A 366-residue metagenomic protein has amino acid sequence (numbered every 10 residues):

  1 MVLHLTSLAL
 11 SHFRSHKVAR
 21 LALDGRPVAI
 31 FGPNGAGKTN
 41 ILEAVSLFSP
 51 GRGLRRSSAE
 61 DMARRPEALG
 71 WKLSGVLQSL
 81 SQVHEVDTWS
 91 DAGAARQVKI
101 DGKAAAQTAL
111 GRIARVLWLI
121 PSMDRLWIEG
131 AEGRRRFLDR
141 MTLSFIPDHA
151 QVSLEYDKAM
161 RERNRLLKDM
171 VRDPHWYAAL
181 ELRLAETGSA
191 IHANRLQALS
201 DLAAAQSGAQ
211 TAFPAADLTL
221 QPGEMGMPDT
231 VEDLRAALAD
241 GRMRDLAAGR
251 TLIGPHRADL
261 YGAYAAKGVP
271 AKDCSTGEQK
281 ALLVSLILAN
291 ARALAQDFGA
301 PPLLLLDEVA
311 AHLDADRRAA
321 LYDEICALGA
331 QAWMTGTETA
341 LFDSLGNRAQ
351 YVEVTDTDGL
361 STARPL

Functional and structural regions predicted by a protein language model:
M1-P33, L47, H175-E186, A190-L303 (+4 more regions): Conserved NTPase motor "head" modules and their coupling/switch loops across ABC/AAA+ ATPases, GTPases, and GHKL ATPases
R20, Q97, V116, L303-L304: Hydrophobic "anchor" residues on beta-strands that sit immediately upstream of conserved functional sites
K38: Conserved lysine of the Walker
S46-G133, D139-H149, S200, A204 (+2 more regions): Nucleotide-state sensing region of NTPase/ATPase domains
R125-L126, E132-A178: Long, charged N-terminal accessory/stalk domains
D307-V309: Walker B catalytic acidic pair
T335-T337: H-loop/switch region of ABC-family ATPase nucleotide-binding domains
